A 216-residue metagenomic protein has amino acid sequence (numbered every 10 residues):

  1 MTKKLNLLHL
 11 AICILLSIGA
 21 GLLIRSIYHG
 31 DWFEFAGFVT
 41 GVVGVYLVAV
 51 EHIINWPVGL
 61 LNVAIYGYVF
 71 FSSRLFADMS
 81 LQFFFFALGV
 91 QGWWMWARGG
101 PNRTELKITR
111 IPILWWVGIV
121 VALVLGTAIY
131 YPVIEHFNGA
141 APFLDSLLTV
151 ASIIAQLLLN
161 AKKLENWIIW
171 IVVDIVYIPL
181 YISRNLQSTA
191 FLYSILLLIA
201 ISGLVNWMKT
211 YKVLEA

Functional and structural regions predicted by a protein language model:
M1-I14, I111-V117: N-terminal membrane topogenic signal
L8-A20, G37, V121-A122: Alpha-helical transmembrane segments
A20-W32, A49-E51, F71-S72: Short, hydrophobic transmembrane alpha-helix segments
Y28, Y68-D78, P132-G139, I182-Q187: Helix-coil boundary and interhelical linker segments in multi-pass alpha-helical membrane proteins
Y46-V58, L157-I169: Membrane-helix interface "capping/anchor" motifs
V48-M95: Hydrophobic/aromatic-rich structural module bridging two neighboring secondary-structure elements via a short loop
S80-M95, I111-P132, A151-L158: Alpha-helical transmembrane segments of multi-pass integral membrane proteins
L159, K163-A216: C-terminal transmembrane-bundle signature of multipass membrane proteins, characterized by strong activation on
